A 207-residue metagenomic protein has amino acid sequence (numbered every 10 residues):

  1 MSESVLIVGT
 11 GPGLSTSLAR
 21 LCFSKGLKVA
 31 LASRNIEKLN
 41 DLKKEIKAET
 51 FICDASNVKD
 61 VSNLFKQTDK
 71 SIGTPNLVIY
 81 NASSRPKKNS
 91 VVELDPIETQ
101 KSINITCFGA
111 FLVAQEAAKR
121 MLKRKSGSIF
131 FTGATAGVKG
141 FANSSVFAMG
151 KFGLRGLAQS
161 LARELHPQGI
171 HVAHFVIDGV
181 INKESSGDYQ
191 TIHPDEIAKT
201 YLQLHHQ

Functional and structural regions predicted by a protein language model:
E3, T74-P75, M121-G133, P167-I170: Active-site loop of short-chain dehydrogenase/reductase
G9, S102, S128-G153, Q159 (+1 more regions): Catalytic loop of short-chain dehydrogenase/reductase
G11, A19: N-terminal Rossmann NAD(P)H-binding glycine-rich loop of SDR-like oxidoreductase domains
I46-K59: Rossmann-fold cofactor-recognition segment
S83-I97, N143: Conserved mid-core segment of classical short-chain dehydrogenase/reductases
V92-F111, F130, L154: Catalytic Tyr-X3-Lys loop
A114-Q115, Q159: A short, exposed helix-loop element centered on a Lys and neighboring polar residues
P167-Q207: C-terminal helical subdomain
